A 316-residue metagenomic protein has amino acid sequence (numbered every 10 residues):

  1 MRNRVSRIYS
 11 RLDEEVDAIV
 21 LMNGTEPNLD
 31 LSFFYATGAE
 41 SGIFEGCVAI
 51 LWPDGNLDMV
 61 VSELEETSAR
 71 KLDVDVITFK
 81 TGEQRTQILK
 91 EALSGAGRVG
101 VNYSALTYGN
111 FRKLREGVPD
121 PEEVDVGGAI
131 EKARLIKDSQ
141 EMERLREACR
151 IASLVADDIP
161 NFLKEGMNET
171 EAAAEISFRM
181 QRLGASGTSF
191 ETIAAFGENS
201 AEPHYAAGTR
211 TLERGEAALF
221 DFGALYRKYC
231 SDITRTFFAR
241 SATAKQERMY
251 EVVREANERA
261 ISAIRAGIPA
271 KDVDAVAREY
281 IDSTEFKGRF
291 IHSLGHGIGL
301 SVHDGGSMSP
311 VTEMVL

Functional and structural regions predicted by a protein language model:
M1-L316: Active-site neighborhoods and metal-handling regions in enzymes and metal-associated proteins
